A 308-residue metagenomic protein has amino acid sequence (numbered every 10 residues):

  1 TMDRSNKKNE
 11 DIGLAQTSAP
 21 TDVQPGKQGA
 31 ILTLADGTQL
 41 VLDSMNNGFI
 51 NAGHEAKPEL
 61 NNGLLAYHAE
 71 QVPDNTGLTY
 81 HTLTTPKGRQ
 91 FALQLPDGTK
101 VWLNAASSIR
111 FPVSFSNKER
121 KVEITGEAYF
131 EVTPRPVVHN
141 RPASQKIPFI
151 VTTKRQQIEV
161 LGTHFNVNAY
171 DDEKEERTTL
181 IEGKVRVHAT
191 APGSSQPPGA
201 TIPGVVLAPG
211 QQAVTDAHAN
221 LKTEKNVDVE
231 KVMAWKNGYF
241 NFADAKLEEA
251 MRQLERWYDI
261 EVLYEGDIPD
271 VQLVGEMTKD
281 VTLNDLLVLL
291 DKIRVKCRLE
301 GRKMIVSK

Functional and structural regions predicted by a protein language model:
M2-K308: A residue-level detector for the "anchor" residue at the start of short, highly conserved motifs
